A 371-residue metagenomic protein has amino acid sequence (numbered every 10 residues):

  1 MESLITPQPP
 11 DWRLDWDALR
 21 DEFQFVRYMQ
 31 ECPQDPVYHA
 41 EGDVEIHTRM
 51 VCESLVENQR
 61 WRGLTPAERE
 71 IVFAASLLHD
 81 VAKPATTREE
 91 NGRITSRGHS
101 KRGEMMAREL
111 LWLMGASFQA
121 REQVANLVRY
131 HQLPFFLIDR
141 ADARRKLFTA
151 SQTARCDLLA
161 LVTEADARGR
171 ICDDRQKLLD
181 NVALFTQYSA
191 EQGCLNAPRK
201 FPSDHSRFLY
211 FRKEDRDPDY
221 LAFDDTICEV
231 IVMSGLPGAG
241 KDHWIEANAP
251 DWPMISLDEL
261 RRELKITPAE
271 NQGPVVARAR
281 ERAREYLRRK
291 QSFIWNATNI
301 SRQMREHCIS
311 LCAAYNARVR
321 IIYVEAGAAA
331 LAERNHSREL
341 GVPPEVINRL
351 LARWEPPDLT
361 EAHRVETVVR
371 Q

Functional and structural regions predicted by a protein language model:
M1-E89: Acidic/His-rich, divalent-metal-binding segments that scaffold phosphate/diphosphate chemistry
P36-M50, N91-M105, T298-S301: Active-site metal-coordination segments of metallo-dependent hydrolases
V56-N181: Divalent metal-dependent catalytic cores for phosphoryl transfer on phosphate-bearing substrates
A190-D225: N-terminal pre-Walker A segment at the start of P-loop NTPase domains
E229-A249: Glycine-rich phosphate-binding P-loop
I231, D251, A328-Q371: Conserved GTP-binding G-domain of TRAFAC-class P-loop NTPases and closely related GTPase folds
D242-F293, A329-A332: Conserved substrate/cofactor phosphate-moiety recognition/catalytic segment in nucleotide-dependent phosphotransferases
Y315-R334: Conserved phosphate-donor/acceptor-positioning beta-strand/loop module used by diverse small-molecule
